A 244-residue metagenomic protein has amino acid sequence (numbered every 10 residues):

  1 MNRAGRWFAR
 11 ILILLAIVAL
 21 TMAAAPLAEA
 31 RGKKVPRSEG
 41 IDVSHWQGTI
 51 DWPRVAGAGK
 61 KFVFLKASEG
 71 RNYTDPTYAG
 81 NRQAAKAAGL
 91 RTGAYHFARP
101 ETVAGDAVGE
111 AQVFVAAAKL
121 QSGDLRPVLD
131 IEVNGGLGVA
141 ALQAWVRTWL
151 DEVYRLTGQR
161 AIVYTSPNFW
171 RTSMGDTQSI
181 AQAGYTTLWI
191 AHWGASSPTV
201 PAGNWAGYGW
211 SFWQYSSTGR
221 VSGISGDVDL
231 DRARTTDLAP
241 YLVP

Functional and structural regions predicted by a protein language model:
N2-L12: Bacterial N-terminal signal peptides that target proteins for export
R10, L14-T21: Hydrophobic alpha-helical membrane-embedded or membrane-associated segments
A19-V35: C-terminal region of N-terminal signal peptides and the immediate post-cleavage residues of exported proteins
G32-G48, P53, S179-P244: Functionally critical loop-and-helix segments that line ligand-binding/catalytic clefts of soluble enzyme domains
G32-G57, K61, L65-Q159: Substrate-binding cleft of extracellular glycoside hydrolase catalytic domains
G70, P100, N168-F169, R220: Positions that flank functional sites
L125-G203: Catalytic domains of cell-wall/extracellular-matrix polysaccharide-remodeling enzymes, centered on de-N-acetylation
